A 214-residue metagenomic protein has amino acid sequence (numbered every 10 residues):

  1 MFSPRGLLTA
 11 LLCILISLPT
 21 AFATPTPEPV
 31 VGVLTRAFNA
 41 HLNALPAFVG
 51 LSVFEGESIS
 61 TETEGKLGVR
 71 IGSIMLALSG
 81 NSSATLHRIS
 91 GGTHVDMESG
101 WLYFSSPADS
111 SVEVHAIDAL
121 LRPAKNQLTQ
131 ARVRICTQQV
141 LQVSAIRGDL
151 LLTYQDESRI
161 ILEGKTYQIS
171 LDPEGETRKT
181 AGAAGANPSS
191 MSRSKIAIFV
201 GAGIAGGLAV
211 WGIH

Functional and structural regions predicted by a protein language model:
M1-L8: Bacterial N-terminal signal peptides that target proteins for export
P4, S190-R193: Short amphipathic, positively biased membrane-proximal segments that drive organelle/inner-membrane targeting
T9-P19: Bacterial N-terminal signal peptides
T24-S190, G201-G206, V210-W211: Flexible, surface-exposed loop/linker segments and immediately adjacent secondary-structure boundaries
R193-F199: Alpha-helical transmembrane segments of integral membrane proteins
